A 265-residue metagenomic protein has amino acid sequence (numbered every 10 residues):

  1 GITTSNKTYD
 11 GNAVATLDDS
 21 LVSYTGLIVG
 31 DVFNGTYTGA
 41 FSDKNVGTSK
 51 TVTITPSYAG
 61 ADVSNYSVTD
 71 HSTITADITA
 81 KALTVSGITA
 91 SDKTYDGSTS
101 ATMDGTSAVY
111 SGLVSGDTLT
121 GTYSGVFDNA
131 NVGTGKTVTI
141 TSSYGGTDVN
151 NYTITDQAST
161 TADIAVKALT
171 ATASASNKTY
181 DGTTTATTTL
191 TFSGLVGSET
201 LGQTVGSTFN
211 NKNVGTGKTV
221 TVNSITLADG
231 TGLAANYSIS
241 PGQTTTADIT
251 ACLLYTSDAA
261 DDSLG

Functional and structural regions predicted by a protein language model:
G1-S257: Short loop/turn motifs that initiate or flank beta-strands
Y255-G265: Single conserved hydrophobic/aromatic residue that forms the stacking wall/gate of nucleotide- or nucleobase-binding
